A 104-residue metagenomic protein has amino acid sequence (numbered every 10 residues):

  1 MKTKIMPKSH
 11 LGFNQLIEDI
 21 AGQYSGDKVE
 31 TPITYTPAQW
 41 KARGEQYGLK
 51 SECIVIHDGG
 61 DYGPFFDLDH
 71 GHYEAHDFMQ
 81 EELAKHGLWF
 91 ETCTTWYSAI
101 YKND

Functional and structural regions predicted by a protein language model:
M1-P64: An N-terminal amphipathic alpha-helical segment
P32, T92-D104: Ser/Thr-rich, low-complexity intrinsically disordered terminal regions
R43-C93: Acidic, low-complexity, intrinsically disordered interaction modules
